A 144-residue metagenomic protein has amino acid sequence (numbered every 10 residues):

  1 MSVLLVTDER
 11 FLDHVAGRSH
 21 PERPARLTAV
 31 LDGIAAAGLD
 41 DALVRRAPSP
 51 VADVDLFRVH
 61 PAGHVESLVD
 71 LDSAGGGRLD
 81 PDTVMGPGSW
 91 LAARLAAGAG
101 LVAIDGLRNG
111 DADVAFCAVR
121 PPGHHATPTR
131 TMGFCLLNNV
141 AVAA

Functional and structural regions predicted by a protein language model:
M1-A144: HDAC/HDAC-like amidohydrolase catalytic core signature
